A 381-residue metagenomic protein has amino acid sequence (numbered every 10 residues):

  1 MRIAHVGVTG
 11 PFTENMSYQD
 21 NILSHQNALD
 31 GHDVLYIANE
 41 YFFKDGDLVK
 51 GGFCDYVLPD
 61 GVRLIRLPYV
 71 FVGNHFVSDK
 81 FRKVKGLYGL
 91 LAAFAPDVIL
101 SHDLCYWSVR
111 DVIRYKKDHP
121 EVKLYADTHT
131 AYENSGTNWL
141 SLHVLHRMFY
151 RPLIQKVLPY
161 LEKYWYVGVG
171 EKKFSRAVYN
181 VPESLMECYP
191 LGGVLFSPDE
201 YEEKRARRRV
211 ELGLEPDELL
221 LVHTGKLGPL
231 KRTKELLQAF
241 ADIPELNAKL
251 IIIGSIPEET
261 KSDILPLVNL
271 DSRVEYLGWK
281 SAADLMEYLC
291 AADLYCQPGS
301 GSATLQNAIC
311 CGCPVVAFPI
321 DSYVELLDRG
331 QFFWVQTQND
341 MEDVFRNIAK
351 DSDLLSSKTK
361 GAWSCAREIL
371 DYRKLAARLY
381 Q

Functional and structural regions predicted by a protein language model:
M1-G52, A241: N-terminal subdomain of nucleotide-sugar transferases
A4, W165, E215-K231, L237-F240: Conserved donor-binding/catalytic core segment of Leloir-type glycosyltransferases
A38, K123, R147, R151-E203: Donor nucleotide-sugar binding/catalytic pocket of nucleotide-sugar-dependent glycosyltransferases
G193-V194, T224-L227, K249-S262, G278: Glycosyltransferase donor-sugar binding loop
S262-A283: Nucleotide-activated donor-binding/catalytic signature segment of Leloir-type glycosyltransferases, i.e., the conserved
E287-S300, C313-P314: Acidic donor-binding loop of glycosyltransferase active sites
R329-N339, R346-D353: Conserved acidic donor-binding segment of nucleotide-sugar-dependent glycosyltransferases
D353-Q381: A charged, aromatic-enriched C-terminal amphipathic alpha-helix characteristic of glycosyltransferases across folds
